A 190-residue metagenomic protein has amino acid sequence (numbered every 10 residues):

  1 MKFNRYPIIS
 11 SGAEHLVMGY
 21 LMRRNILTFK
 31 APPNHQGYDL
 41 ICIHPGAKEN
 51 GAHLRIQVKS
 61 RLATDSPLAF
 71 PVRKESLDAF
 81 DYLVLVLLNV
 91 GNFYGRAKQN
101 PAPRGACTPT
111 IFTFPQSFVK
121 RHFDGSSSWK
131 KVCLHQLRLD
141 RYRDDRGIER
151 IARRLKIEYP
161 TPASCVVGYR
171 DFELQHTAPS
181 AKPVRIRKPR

Functional and structural regions predicted by a protein language model:
M1-Q36, I41-R190: Mixed-charge (Asp/Glu-Lys/Arg
